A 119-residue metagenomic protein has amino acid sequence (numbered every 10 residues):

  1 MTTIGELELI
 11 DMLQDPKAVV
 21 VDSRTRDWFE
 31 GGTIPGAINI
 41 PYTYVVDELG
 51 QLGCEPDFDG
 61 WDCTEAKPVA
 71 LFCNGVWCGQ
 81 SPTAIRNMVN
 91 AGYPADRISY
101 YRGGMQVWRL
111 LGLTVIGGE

Functional and structural regions predicted by a protein language model:
M1-G31: Flexible, polar/low-complexity N-terminal or interdomain linker segments that lie immediately upstream of folded
M1-T2, E30-L71, G75-E119: Rhodanese-like catalytic fold shared by cysteine-dependent sulfurtransferases and DSP/PTP-type phosphatases
